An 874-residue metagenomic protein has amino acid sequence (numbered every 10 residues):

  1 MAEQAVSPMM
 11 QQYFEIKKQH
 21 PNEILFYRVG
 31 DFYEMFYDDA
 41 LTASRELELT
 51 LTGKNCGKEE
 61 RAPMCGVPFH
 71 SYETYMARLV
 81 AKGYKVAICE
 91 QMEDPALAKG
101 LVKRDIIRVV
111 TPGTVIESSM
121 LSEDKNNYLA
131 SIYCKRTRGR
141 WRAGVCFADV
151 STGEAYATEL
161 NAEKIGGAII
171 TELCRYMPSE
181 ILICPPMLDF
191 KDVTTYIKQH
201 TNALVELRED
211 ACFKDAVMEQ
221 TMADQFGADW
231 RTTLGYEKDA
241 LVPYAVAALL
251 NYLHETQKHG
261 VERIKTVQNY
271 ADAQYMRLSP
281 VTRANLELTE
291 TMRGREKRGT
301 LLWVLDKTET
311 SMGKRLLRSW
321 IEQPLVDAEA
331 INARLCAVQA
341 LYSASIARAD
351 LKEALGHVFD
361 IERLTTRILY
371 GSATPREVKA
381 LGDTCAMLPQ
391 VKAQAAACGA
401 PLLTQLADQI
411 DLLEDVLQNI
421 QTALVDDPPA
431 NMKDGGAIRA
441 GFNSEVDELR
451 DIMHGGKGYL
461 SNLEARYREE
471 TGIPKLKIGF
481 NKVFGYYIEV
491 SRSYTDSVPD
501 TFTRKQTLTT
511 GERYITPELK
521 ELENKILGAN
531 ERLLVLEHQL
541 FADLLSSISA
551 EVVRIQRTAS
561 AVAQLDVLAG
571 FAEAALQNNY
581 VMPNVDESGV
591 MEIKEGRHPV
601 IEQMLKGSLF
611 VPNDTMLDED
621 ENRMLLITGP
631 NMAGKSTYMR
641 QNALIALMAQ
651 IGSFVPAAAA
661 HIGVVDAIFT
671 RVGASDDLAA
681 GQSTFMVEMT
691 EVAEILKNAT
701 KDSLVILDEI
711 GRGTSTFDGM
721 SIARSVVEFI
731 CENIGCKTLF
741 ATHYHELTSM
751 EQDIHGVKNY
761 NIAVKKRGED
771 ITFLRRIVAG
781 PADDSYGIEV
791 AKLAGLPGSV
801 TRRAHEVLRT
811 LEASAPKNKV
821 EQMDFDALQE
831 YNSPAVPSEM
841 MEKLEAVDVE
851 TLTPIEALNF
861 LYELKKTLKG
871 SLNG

Functional and structural regions predicted by a protein language model:
A2-A340, A349, E353-L369, A373-A465 (+1 more regions): Charged catalytic and DNA/RNA-contacting regions of genome-maintenance and nucleic-acid-processing enzymes
V6-M10, F26, Y37, G66-M76 (+31 more regions): Amphipathic alpha-helical transducer elements in NTP-driven molecular machines
Y37-A40, D239, E309-T310, L317-W320 (+7 more regions): ATPase nucleotide-binding head domains, primarily ABC-like/P-loop NTPase cores
P112-L121, G260, A396-L402, S461-I473 (+5 more regions): Active-site phosphate-binding and catalytic loops of NTP-dependent enzymes
L173, P178-P186, E518-E551, T628 (+2 more regions): Conserved catalytic alpha/beta cores of large enzymes that bind or transform nucleotide phosphates and polynucleotides
D210-Q225, M276-T282, M292, D383-N462 (+4 more regions): Amphipathic heptad-repeat alpha-helical coiled-coil/stalk segments that mediate oligomerization, filament/stalk
Y370, T374, M387, Q405 (+3 more regions): Charged, surface-exposed helical/loop "interaction arms" that form contiguous linear patches used for dimerization
N481, E845-G874: Terminal-proximal interaction/regulatory segments of ATP-powered molecular machines
